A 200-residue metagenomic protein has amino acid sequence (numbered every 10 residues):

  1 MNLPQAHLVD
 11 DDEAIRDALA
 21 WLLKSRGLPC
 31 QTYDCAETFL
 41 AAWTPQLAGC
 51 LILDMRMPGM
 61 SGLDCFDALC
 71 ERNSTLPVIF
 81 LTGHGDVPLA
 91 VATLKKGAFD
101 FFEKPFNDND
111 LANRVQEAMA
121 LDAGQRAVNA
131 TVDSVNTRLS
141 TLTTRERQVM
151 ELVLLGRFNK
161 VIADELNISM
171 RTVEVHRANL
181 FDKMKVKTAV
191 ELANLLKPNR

Functional and structural regions predicted by a protein language model:
N2-I15, L19-L23, A36, L51 (+1 more regions): Conserved acidic segment of CheY-like receiver
D34-C35, S61-D64: Acidic catalytic/metal-coordinating carboxylates
Q46-I52: Active-site beta3 strand of CheY-like receiver
D54, T82: Active-site residues of response regulator receiver
M57: Receiver (REC) domain active-site loop signature in two-component systems and cognate sites in sensor histidine kinases
D86-P88, F102-V115, E165: C-terminal output helix
A178-R200: Basic, Lys/Arg-enriched C-terminal extension of HTH/homeodomain DNA-binding domains
